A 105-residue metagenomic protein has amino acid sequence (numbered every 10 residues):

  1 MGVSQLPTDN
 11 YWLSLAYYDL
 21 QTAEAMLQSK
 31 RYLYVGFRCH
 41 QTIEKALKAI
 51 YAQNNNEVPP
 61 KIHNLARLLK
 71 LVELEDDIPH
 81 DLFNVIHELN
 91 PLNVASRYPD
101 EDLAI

Functional and structural regions predicted by a protein language model:
M1-I105: Terminal alpha-helical segments
